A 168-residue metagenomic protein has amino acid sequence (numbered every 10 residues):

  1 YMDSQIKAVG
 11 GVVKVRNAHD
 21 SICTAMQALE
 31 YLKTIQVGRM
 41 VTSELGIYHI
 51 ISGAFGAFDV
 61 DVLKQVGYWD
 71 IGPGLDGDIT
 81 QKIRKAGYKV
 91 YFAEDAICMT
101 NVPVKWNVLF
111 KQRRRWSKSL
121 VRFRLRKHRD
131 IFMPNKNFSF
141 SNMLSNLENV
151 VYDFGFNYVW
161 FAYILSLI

Functional and structural regions predicted by a protein language model:
Y1-P73, R114-S117, V121-L125: Long helical/loop segments within the catalytic core of UDP-sugar-dependent glycosyltransferases, especially the large
H19, E44, Q81, T100-V102 (+1 more regions): Short secondary-structure boundary/hinge segments and terminal tails
S21-I22, R84, P103-W106: Short secondary-structure transition/capping segments
L45, V104-I168: Basic/Trp-rich segment in TM-proximal cytosolic loops or flexible interdomain/linker regions
G53, F92-A93, M99-K111: Catalytic cores of eukaryotic secretory-pathway lumenal/extracellular enzymes that build and remodel glycoconjugates
V60-D61, G77, A96: Structural detector for helix-capping/boundary residues
I71, T80-M99: Catalytic donor-sugar/metal-binding loop of nucleotide-sugar-dependent glycosyltransferases
I79-T80, L109: Short, hydrophobic alpha-helical packing/hinge segments within bilobed ligand-binding/sensory domains
